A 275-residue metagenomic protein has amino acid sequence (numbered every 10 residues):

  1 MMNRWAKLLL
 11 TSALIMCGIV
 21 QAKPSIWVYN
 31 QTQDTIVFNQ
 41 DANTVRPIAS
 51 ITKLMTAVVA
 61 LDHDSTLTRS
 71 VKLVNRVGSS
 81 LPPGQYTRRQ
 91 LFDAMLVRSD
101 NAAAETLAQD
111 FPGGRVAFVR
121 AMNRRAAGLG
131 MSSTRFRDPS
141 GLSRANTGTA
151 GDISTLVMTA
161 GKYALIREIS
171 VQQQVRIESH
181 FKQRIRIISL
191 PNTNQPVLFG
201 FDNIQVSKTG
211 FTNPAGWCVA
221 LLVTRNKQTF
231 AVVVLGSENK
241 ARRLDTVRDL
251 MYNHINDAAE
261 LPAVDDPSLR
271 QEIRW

Functional and structural regions predicted by a protein language model:
M1-L9: Bacterial N-terminal signal peptides that target proteins for export
L9-C17: Bacterial N-terminal signal peptides
G18-G151, T155-A164, R225: Active-site-adjacent loops and short helices of periplasmic peptidoglycan-processing enzymes
K23-S25, Y29, G114-W275: Penicillin-recognizing serine hydrolase domain
